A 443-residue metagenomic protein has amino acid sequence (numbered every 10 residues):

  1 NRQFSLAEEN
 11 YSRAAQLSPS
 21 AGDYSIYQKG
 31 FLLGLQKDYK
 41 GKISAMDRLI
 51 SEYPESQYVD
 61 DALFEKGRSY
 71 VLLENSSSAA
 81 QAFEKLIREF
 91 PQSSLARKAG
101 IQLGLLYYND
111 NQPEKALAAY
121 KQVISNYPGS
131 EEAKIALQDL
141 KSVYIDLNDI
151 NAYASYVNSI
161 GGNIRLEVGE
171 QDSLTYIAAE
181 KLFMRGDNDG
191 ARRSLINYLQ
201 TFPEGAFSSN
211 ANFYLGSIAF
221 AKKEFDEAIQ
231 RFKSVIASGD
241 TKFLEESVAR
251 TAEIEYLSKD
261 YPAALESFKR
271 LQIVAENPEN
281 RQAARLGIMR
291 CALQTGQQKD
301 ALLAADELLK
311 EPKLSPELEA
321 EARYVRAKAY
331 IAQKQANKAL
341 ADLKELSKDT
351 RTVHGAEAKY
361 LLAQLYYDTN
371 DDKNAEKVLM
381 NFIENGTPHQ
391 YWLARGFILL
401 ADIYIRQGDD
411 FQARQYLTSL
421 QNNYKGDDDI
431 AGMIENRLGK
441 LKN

Functional and structural regions predicted by a protein language model:
N1-N443: Acidic, polar-rich low-complexity tracts and alpha-helical solenoid repeat scaffolds
